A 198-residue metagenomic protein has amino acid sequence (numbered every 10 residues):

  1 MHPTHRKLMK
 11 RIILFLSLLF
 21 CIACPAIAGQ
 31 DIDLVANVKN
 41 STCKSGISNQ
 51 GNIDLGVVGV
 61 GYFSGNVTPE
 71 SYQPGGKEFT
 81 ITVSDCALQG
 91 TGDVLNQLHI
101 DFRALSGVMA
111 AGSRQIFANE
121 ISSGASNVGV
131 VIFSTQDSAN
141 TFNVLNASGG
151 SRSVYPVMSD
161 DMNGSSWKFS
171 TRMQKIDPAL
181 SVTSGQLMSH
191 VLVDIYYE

Functional and structural regions predicted by a protein language model:
H2-R6, I27-E198: Mature extracellular/passenger domains of Gram-negative fimbrial/pilin and adhesin proteins
K7-L18: Sec-dependent signal peptide recognition, specifically the positively charged N-region followed immediately by
F15, A26-I27: Cleavable N-terminal signal peptides
C21-P25: N-terminal signal peptide c-region/cleavage motif recognized by signal peptidases
